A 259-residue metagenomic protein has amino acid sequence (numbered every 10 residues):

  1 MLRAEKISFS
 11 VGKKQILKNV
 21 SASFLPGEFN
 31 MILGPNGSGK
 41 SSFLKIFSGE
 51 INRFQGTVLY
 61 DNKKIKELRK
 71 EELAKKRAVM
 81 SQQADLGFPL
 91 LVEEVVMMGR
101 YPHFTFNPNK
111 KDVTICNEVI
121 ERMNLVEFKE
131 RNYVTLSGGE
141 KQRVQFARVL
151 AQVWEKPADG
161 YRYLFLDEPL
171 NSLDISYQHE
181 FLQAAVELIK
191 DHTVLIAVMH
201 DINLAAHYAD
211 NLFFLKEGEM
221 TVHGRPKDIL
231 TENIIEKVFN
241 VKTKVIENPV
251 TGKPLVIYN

Functional and structural regions predicted by a protein language model:
L2-A4, I16-N19: Conserved structural motif at the start of ABC-family nucleotide-binding domains
L33-P35: The feature captures the beta-strand-to-loop junction immediately N-terminal to the Walker
S48: Helix-to-loop junction immediately C-terminal to a conserved catalytic motif
G56-K64: Conserved ABC transporter NBD signature motif
K111-F128, F165: Conserved ABC ATPase "signature" region
N132-L136, E140: Conserved ABC ATPase signature
L212-P226: H-loop (His-switch) and adjacent beta-strand-loop-beta switch element of ABC-type ATPase nucleotide-binding domains
E232, K237-N259: ABC ATPase nucleotide-binding domains
